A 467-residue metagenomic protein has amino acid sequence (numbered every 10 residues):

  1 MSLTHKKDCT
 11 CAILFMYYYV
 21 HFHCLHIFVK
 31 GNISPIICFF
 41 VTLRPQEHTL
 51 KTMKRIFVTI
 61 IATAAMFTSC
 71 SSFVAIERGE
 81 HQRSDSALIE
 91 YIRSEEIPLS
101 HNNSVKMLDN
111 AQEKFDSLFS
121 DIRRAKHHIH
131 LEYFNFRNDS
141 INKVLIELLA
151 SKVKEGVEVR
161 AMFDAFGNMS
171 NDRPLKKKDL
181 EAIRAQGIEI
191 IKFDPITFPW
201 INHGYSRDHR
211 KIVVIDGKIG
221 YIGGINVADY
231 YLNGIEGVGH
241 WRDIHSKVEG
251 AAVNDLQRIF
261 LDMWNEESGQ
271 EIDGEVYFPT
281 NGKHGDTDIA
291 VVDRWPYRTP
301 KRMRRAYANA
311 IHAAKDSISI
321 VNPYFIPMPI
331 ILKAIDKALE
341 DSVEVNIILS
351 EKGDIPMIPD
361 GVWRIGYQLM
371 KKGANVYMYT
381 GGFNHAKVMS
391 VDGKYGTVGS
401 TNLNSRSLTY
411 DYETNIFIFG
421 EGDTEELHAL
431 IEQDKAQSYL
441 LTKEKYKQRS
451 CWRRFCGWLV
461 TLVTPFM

Functional and structural regions predicted by a protein language model:
T4-V20: N-terminal amphipathic/hydrophobic targeting modules at extreme N-termini, encompassing cleavable Sec/SRP-type signal
C9-C11, C24, C38: Cysteine-centered motifs
L14, F28, S34-C38, F57 (+1 more regions): Residues marking helix boundaries in flexible regions
N32-T52: Short, Lys/Arg-enriched N-terminal segments with co-localized hydrophobic residues within the first ~10-30 amino acids
T42-P45, K54-F57, F67-M467: Charged, low-complexity intrinsically disordered terminal segments
